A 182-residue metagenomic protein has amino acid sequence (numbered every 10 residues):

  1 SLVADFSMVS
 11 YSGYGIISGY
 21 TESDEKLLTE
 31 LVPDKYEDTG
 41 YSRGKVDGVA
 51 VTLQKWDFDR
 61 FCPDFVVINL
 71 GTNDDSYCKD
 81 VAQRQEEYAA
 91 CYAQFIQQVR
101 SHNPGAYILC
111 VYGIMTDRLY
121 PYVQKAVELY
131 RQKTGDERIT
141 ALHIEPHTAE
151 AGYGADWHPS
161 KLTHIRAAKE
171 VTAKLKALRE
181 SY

Functional and structural regions predicted by a protein language model:
S1-A89, I114-V123, G154, H158: Conserved SGNH/GDSL esterase-like catalytic core that processes O-acyl groups on lipids and polysaccharides
L2-S7, C62-V66, N103-I108, G135-T140: Loop/turn elements at helix/coil->beta-strand transitions in domains of secreted/extracellular proteins
L2-V3, G71, Q97-P104, E128 (+3 more regions): Sec-exported extracytoplasmic/periplasmic mature domains
D24-K26, S76, I114-Y182: Catalytic His-Asp segment of secreted/periplasmic serine-dependent ester chemistry enzymes
L53, C91-F95, E170: Well-ordered alpha-helical segments embedded in enzymatic catalytic cores
Y88, Y92, H164: Aromatic/hydrophobic pocket-lining residues that form the small-molecule binding cavity in soluble enzyme cores
V111: Positively charged, Gly/Ser-enriched RNA/tRNA-binding surfaces
